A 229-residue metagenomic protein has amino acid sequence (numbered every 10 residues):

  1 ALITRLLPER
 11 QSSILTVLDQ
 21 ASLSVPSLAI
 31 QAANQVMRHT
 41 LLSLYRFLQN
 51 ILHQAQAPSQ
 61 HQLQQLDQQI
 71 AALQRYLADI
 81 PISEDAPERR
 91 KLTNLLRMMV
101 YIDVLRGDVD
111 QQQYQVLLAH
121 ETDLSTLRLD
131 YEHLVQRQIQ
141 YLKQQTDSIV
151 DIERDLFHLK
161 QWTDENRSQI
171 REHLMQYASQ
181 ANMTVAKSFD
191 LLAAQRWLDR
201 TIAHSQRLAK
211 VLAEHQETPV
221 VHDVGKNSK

Functional and structural regions predicted by a protein language model:
A1-K229: Cytosolic, long alpha-helical scaffolding segments
